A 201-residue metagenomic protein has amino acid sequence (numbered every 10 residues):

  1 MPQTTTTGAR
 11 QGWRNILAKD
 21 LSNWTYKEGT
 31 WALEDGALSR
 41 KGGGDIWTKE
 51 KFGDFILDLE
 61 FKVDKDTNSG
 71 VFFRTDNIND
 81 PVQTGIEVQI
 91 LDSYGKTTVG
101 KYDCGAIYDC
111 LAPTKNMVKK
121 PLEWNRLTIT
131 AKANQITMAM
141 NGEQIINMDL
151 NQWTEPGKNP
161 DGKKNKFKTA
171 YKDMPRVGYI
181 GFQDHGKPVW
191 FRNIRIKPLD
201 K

Functional and structural regions predicted by a protein language model:
M1-K201: Carbohydrate-interacting regions of secretory-pathway proteins
